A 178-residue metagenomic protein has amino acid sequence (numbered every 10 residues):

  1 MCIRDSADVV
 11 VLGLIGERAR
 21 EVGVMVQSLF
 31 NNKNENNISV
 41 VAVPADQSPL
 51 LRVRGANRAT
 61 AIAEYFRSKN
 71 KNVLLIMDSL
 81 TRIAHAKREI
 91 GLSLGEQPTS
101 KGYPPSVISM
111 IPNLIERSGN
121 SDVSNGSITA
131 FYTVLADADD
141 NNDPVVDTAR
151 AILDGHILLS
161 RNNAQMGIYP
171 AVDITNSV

Functional and structural regions predicted by a protein language model:
M1: Proteins enriched for Cys/Gly/acidic motifs involved in redox and nucleic-acid/cofactor modification
R4-V178: P-loop NTPase catalytic core
